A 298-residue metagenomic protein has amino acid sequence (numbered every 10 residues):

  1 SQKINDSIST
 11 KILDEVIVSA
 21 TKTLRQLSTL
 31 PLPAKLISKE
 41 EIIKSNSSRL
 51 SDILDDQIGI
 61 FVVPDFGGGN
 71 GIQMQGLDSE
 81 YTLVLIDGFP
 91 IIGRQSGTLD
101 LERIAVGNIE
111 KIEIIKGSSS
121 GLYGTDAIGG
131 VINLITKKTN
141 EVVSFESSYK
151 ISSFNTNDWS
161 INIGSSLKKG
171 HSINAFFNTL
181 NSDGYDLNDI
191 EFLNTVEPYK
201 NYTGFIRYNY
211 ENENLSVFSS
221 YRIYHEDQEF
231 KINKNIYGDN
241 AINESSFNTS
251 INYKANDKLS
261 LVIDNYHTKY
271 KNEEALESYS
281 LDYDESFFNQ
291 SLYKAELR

Functional and structural regions predicted by a protein language model:
Q2-E41, S79, K254: Short, acidic, small-residue-rich periplasmic hinge/interaction motif at the N-terminus of Gram-negative outer-membrane
D14, N70, G130, V143-F145 (+4 more regions): Hydrophobic, lipid-facing positions within transmembrane beta-strands of outer-membrane proteins
L30-R49, I72-L77, D87: Short, polar/charged loop or turn motifs at beta-strand boundaries
Q73, F89-K116: Short acidic/polar hinge/loop motifs at secondary-structure boundaries that mediate gating or recognition
L101-R103, I151-N155, L193-K200, E211 (+2 more regions): Replace "Gram-negative outer membrane beta-barrel proteins" with "bacterial and organellar outer membrane beta-barrel
R103-S144: A beta-strand signature from Gram-negative outer-membrane beta-barrel systems, especially the internal plug domain
N133, E141, N162-I242: Periplasmic-side early beta-strands and strand-to-turn transitions of outer-membrane beta-barrels
N209-H225, I242-R298: Face-selective signature of the C-terminal outer-membrane beta-barrel domain
